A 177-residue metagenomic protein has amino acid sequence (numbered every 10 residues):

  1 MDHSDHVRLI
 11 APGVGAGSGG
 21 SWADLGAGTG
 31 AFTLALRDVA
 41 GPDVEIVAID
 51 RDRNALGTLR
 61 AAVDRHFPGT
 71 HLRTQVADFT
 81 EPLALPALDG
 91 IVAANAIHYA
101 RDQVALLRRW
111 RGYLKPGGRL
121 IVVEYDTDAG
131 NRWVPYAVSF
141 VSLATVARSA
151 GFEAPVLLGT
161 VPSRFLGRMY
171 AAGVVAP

Functional and structural regions predicted by a protein language model:
D2-G20, A35: Conserved alpha-helix/loop element of class I SAM-dependent methyltransferases that forms part of the SAM/SAH-binding
A23, T29-E81: Class I SAM-dependent methyltransferase SAM/SAH-binding core
P42-D43, L114-R119: Short glycine-dipeptide loop
T80-I91: A short acidic, Gly/Pro-enriched loop at the edge of an enzyme's catalytic core that lines a small-molecule cofactor
D89-Q103: A short SAM/SAH-binding and catalytic strip from SAM-dependent methyltransferases
V104-P116: A short glycine-rich, Lys/Arg-flanked "PGG" loop and its adjoining helix->strand segment in the class I
G117-A172: C-terminal alpha-helical "lid/dimerization" subdomain adjacent to the S-adenosyl-L-methionine
